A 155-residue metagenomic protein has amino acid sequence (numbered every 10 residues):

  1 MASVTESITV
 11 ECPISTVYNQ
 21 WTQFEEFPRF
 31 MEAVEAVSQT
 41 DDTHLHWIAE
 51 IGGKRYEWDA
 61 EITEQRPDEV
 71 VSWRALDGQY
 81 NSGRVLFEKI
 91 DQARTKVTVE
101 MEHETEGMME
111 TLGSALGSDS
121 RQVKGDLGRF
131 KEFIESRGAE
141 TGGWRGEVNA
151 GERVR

Functional and structural regions predicted by a protein language model:
M1, G53-R55, G78-Y80: Glycine-centered tight beta-turn/hairpin loop motif at sheet-sheet or coil-to-beta transitions
M1-H44, R129-G138, G151-R155: Hydrophobic ligand-binding cavity/cleft-lining segments
S3-S7, H44, E57, V70 (+2 more regions): Intrinsic-disorder/low-complexity, polar/charged segments enriched in Ser/Thr/Lys/Arg/Asp/Glu/Gln
E32-V34, A60, V85: Small-residue-enriched segments and motifs
Q39-H46, Q65-W73: Short, hydrophobic/aromatic-rich segments at coil-to-beta transitions
G52-D59, T105-M108: Short, cysteine-centered beta-strand-loop-beta hairpins and adjacent loop/turn segments enriched in charged/polar
T63-E64, S72-E132, S136, T141-R145 (+1 more regions): Beta-strand/loop substructures that line and gate deep hydrophobic ligand-binding cavities in soluble
